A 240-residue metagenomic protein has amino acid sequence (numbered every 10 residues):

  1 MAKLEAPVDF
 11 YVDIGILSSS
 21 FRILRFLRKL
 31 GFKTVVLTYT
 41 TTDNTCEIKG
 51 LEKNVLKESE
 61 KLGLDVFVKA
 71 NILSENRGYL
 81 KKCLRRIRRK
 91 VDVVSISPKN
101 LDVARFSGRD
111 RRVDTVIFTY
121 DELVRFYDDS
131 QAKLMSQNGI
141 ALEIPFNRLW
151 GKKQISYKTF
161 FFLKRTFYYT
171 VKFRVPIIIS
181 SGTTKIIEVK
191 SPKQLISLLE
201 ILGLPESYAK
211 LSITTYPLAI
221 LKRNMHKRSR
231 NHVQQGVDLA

Functional and structural regions predicted by a protein language model:
M1-L37, D43-L62, N76-R89, D102-A240: Charged catalytic cores and adjacent phosphate/nucleic-acid-binding surfaces used for phosphate/nucleic-acid chemistry
V66-S74: Structural motif corresponding to the early beta-alpha repeats
S97-N100: Ordered, amphipathic secondary-structure segments that act as subunit-interaction surfaces in large macromolecular
